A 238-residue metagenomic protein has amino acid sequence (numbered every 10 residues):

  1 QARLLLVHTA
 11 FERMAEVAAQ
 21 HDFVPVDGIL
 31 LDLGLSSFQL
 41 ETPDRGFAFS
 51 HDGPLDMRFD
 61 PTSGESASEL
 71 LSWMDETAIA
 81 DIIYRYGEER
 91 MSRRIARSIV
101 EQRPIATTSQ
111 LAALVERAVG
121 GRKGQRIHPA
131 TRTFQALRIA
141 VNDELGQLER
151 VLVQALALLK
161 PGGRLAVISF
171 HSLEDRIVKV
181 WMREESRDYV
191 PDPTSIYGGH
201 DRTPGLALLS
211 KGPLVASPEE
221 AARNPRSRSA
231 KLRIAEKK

Functional and structural regions predicted by a protein language model:
Q1-K238: S-adenosyl-L-methionine-dependent methyltransferase catalytic core, i.e., the SAM/SAH-binding region
